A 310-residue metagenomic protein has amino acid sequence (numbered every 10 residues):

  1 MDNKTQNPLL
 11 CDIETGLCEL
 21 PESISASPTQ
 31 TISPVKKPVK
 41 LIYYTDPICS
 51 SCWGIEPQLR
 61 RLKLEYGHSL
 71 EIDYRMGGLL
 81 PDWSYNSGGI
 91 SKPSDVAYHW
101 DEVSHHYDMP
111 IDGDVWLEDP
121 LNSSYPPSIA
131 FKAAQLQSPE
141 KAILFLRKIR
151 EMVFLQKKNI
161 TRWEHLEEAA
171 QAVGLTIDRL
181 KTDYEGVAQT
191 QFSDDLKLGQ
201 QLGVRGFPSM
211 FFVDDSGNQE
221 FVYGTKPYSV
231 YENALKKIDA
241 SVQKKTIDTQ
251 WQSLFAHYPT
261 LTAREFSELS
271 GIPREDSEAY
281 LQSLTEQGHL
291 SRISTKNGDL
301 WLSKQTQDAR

Functional and structural regions predicted by a protein language model:
M1-K4, G67, I90-P93, E102 (+2 more regions): A broadly structural signal marking compact, well-ordered functional cores that mediate small-ligand/cofactor/substrate
M1-T31: N-terminal leader/targeting and pre-domain segments
P8-C18, E56, L62, M152-R310: C-terminal cap of thioredoxin/glutaredoxin-like
T31-R61, D73, I149: Local sequence-structure signature of Cys/Sec-based thiol-disulfide redox active-site neighborhoods
K36-P38, S69, Y258: A general structural motif
D46, G77-L79, D215, T225: An acidic- and aromatic-residue-enriched active-site/binding cleft used to recognize and process polar
W53, W83-N86, F221-G224: A short acidic (Asp/Glu
E56-F154, R162, A263: Structural alpha/beta surface segment adjacent to cysteine/selenocysteine redox centers across thiol/disulfide enzymes
